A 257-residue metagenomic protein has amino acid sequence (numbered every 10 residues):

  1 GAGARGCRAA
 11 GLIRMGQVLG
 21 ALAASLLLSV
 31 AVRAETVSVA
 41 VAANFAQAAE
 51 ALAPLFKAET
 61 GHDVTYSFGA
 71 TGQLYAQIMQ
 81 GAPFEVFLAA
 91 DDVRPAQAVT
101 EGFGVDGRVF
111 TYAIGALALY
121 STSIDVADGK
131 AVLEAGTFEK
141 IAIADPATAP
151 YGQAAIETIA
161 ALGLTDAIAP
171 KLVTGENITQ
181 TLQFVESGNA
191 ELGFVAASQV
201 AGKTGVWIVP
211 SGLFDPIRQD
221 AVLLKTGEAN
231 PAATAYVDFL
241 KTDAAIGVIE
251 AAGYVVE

Functional and structural regions predicted by a protein language model:
L12-R14: Generic short N-terminal amphipathic or hydrophobic helices
G16-S29: Bacterial N-terminal signal peptides
V30-A34: Sec/Tat signal peptide C-region and signal peptidase I cleavage site
E35-F68, G72-Q80, F87-D92, A96-G102 (+1 more regions): Exported/periplasmic ABC-transporter solute-binding proteins
